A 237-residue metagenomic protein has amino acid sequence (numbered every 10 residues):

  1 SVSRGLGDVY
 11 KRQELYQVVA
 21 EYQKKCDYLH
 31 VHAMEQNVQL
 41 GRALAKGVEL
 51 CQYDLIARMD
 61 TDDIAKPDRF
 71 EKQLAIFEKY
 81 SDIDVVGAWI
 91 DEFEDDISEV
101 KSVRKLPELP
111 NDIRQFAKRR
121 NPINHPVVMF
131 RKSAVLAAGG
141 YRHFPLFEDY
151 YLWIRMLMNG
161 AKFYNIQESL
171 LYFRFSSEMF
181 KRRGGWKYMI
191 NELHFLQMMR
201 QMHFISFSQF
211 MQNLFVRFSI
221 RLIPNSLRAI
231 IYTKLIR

Functional and structural regions predicted by a protein language model:
V2-Y10: Short, small-residue-biased leader/transition segments that mark boundaries at the very start of proteins
R12-E21, I64, D68: Acidic helix N-cap motif at the loop->helix transition within catalytic regions of sugar-transfer enzymes
M34-C51, K72: Glycine-rich, basic loop-to-helix element that forms the pyrophosphate-binding segment of sugar-nucleotide handling
V38, D63-I64: Acidic metal-phosphate-binding loop of nucleotide-sugar-dependent transferases
E49, P107-K187: Conserved nucleotide-sugar donor-binding catalytic segment
I56: Short aromatic/hydrophobic "clamp" motif used to bind/position activated sugar donors
D68-V100: Conserved donor NDP-sugar-binding/catalytic core segment of glycosyltransferases
M179-R237: Non-catalytic, C-terminal membrane-associated alpha-helical segments of glycosyltransferases
